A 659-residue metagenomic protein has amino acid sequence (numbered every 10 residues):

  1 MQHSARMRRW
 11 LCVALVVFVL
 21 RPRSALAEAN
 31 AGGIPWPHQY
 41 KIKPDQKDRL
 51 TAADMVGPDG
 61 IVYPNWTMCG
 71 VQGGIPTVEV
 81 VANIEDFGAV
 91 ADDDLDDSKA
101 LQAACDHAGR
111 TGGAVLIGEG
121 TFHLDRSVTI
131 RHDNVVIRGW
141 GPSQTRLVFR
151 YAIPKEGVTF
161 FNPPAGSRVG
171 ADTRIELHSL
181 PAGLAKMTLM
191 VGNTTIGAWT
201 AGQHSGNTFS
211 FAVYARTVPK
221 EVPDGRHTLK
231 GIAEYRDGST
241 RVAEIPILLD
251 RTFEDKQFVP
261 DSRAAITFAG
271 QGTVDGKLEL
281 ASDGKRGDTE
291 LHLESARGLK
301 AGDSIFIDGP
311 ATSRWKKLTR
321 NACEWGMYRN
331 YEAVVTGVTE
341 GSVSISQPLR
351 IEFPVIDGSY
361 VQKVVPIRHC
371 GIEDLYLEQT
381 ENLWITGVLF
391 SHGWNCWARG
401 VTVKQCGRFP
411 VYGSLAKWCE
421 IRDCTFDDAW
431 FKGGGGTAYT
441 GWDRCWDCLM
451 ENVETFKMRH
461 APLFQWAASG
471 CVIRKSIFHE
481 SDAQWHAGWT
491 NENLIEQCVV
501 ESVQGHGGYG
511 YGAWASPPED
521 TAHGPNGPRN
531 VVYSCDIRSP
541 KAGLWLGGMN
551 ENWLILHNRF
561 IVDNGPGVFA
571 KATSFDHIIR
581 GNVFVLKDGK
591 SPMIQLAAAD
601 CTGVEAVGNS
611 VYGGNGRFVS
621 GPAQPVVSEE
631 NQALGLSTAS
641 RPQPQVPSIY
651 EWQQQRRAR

Functional and structural regions predicted by a protein language model:
Q2-L11: Bacterial N-terminal signal peptides that target proteins for export
L11-L20: Hydrophobic helical h-region of N-terminal Sec-dependent signal peptides in bacterial secretory/periplasmic proteins
S24-G118, H123-T159, I196, V242 (+3 more regions): Extracellular "leader-to-stem" segments immediately downstream of a signal peptide or signal-anchor in secreted/lumenal
G113, G183-M187, D303, C396 (+2 more regions): Short beta-strand/loop motifs in extracellular/secreted proteins, especially within beta-sandwich accessory domains
K155-N162, G166, D172-F253: Long, low-complexity serine/threonine/glycine- and acidic-rich segments characteristic of extracellular
D255-V274, K316, N382-F390, F409-Y412 (+2 more regions): Glycine- and acidic/polar-rich repeat regions and solenoidal domains
I372, A398, I495: Conserved hydrophobic/aromatic pocket- or pore-lining residues that grip, position, or stack substrates in active sites
R399-T402, E420-R422: Carboxylate/His-rich catalytic cores and anion/metal-binding grooves
